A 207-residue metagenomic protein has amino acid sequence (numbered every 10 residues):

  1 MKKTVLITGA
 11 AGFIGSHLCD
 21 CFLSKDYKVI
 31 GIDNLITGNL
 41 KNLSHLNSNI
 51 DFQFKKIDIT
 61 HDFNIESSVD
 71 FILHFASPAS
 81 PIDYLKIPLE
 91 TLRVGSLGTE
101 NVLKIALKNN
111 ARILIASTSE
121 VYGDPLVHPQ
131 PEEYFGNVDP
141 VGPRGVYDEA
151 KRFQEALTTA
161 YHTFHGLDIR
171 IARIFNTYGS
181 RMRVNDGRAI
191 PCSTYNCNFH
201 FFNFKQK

Functional and structural regions predicted by a protein language model:
M1-S180: N-terminal Rossmann-like NAD(P)+-binding domain of SDR-like oxidoreductases, especially those catalyzing
K3, S193-T194: Residue-level detector of beta-strand structural context in well-folded domains
F71, N198-H200: N-terminal leader/targeting signatures
F75, N196-C197: Conserved catalytic core of Hanks-type protein kinase domains
R152, D168, T177-P191, H200 (+1 more regions): Glycine/proline-rich active-site loop of Rossmann-fold NAD(P)-dependent oxidoreductases
